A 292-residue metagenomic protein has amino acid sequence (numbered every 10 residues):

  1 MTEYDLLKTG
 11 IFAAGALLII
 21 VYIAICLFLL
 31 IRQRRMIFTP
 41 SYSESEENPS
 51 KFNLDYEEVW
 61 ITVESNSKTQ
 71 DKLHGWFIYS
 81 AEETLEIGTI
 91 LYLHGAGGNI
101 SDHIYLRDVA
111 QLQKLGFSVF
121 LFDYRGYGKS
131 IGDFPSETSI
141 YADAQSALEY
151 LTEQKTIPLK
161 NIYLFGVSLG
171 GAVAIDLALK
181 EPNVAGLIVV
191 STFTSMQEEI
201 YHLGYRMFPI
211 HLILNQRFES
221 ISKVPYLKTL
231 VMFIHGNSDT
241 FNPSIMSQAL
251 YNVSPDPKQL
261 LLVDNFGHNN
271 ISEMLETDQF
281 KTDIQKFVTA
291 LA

Functional and structural regions predicted by a protein language model:
L17-E64: An N-terminal hydrophobic leader/cap segment in hydrolases
K68-Y150: Membrane-embedded segments
I157-S168: Alpha/beta-hydrolase fold nucleophile elbow
G171-T229, E273-L275: Hydrolase active-site cap/lid region
S220, T229, P243-N252: Short alpha-helix in the alpha/beta-hydrolase fold that links the catalytic acid
Y226-K228, F233-H235, D239: Short beta-strand/loop motif that positions the catalytic acidic residue of the alpha/beta-hydrolase fold
S238-N242, N269-N270: Acidic catalytic loop of the alpha/beta-hydrolase fold
A249-N252, D256-A292: C-terminal catalytic histidine-bearing segment of alpha/beta-hydrolase fold enzymes
